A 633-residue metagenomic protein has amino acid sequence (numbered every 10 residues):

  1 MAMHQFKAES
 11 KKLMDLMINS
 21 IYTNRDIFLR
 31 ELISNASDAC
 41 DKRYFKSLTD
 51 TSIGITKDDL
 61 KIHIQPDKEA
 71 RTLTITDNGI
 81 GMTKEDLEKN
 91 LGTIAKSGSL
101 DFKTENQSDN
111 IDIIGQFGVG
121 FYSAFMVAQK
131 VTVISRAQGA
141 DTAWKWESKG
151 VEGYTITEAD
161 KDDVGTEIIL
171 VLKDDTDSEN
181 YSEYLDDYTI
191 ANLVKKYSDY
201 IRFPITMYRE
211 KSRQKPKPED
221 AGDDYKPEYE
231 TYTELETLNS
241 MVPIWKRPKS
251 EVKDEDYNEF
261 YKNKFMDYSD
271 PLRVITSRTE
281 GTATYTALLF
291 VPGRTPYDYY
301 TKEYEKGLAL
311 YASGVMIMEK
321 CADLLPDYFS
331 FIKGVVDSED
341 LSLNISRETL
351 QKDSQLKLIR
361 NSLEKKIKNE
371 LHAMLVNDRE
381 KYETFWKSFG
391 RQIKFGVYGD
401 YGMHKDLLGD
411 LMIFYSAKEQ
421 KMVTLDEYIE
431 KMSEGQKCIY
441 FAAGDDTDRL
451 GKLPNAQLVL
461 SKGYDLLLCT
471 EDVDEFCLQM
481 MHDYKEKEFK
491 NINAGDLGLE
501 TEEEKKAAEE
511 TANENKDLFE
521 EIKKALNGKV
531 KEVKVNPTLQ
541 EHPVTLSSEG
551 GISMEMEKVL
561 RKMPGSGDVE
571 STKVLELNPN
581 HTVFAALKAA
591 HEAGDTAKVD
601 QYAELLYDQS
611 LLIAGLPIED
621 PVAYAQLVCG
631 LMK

Functional and structural regions predicted by a protein language model:
M1-Y184, N192, K215: GHKL (Bergerat-fold) ATPase N-terminal catalytic module, capturing the glycine-rich phosphate-binding loop and acidic
I113, I134-G153, K173-E183, Y188-K633: GHKL/Bergerat-fold ATPase module in large chromosome/replication-associated machines
